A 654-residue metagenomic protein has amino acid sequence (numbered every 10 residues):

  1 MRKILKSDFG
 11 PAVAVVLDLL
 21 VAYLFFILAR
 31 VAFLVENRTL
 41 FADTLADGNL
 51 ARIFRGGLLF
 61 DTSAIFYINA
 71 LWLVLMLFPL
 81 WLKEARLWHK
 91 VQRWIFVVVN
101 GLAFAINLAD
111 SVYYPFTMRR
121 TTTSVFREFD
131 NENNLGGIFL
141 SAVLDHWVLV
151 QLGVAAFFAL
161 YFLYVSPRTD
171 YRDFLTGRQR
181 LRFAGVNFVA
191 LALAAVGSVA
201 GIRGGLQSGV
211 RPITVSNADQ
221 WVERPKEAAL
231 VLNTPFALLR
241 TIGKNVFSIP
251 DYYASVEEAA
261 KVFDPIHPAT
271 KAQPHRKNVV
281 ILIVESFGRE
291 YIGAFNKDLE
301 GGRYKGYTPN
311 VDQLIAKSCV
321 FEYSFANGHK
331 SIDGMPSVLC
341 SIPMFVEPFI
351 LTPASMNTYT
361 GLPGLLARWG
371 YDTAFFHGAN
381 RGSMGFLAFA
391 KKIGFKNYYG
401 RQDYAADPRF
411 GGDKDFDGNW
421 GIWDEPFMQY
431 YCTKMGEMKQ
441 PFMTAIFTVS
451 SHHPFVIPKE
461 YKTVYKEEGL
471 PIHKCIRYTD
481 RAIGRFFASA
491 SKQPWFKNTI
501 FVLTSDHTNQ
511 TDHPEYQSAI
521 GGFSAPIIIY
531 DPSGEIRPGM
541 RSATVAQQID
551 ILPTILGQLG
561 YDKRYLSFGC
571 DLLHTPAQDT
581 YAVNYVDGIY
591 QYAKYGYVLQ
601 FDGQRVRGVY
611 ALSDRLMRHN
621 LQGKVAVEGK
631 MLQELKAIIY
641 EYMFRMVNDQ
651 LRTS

Functional and structural regions predicted by a protein language model:
R2-L232: Transmembrane and membrane-interface helices of multi-pass, inner-membrane envelope-modifying transferases
P11, N49, S124, N134 (+11 more regions): Exposed alpha-helical structural elements
N37, H146-W147, V165, Y461 (+1 more regions): Residue-level recognition of alpha-helix termini/interfacial anchor residues
G56, F60, F104-N107, F236-T241 (+1 more regions): Short, hydrophobic/amphipathic alpha-helical patches that form generic packing surfaces within helical domains
S111, G137, S286, H507 (+1 more regions): Conformational gate/switch positions in structured elements
G204-S567, H574-T580, V586: Soluble catalytic regions of membrane-associated enzymes that act on cell-envelope and secretory-pathway components
G534-S654: Membrane-interface soluble catalytic domains
